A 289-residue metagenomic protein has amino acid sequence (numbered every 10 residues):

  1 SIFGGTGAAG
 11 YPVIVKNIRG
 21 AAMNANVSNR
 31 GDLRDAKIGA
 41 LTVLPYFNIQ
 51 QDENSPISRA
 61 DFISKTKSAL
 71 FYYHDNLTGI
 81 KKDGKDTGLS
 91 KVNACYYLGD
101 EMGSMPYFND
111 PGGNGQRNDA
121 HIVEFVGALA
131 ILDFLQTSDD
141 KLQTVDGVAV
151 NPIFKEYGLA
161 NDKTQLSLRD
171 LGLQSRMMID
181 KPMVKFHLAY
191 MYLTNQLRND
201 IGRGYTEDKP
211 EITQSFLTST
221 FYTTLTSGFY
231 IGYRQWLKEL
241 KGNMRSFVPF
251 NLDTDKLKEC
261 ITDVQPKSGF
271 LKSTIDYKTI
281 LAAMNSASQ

Functional and structural regions predicted by a protein language model:
S1-Y11: Gly/Ser/Thr-rich loops at beta-strand to alpha-helix junctions that form or flank small-molecule/cofactor-binding
P12, N17, M23-Q289: Terminal, contiguous helix-loop blocks that mediate binding/assembly
